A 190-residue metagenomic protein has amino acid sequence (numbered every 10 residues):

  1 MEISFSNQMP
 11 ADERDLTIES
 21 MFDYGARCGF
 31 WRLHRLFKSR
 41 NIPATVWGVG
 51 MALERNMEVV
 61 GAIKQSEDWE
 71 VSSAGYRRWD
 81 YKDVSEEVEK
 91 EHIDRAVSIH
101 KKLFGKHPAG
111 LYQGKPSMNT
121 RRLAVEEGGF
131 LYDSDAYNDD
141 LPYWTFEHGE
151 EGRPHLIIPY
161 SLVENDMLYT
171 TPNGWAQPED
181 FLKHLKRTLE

Functional and structural regions predicted by a protein language model:
M1-I158, E179-E190: Catalytic alpha-helical scaffold of carbohydrate-active enzymes acting on polysaccharides/glycoconjugates
I158-D180, H184: Positively charged, amphipathic and often flexible ligand-engagement surfaces
